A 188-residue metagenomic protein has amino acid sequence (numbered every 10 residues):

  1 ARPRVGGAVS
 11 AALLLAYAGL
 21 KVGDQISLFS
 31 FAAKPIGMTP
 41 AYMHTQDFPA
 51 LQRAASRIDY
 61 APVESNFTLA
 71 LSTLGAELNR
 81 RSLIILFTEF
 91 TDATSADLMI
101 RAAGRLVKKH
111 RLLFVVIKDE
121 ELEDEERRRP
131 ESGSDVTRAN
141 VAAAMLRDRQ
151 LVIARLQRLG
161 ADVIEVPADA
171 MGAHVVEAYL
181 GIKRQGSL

Functional and structural regions predicted by a protein language model:
A1-L188: Exposed, interaction-prone extracellular/peripheral surfaces
